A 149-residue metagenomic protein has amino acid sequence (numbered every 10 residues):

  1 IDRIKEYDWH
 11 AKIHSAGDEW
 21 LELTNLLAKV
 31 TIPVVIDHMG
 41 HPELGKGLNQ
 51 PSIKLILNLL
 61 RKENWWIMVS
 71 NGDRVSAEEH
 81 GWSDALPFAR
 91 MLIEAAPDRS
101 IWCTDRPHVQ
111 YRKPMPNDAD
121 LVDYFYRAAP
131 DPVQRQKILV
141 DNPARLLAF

Functional and structural regions predicted by a protein language model:
I1-W102, R112: Catalytic pocket-lining loop regions of alpha/beta-barrel enzymes, especially the amidohydrolase/enolase/GH5 lineages
M91, P97-R99, K113-F149: Mid-to-C-terminal alpha-helical segments outside catalytic/metal-binding sites
D105: Active-site glycine-centered loops adjacent to acidic/histidine catalytic or metal-binding residues that shape
